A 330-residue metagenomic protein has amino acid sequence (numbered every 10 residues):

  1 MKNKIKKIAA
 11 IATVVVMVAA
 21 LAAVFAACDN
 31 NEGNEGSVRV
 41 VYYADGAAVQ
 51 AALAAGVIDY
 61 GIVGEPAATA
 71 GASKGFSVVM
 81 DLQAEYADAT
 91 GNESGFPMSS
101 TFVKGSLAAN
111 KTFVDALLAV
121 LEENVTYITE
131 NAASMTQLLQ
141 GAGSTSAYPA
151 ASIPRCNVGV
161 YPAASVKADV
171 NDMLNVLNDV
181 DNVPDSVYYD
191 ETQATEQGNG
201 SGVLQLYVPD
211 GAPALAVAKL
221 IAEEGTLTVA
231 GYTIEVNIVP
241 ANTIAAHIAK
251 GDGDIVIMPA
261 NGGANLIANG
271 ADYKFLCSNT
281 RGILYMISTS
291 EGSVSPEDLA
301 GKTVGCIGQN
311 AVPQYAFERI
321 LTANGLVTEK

Functional and structural regions predicted by a protein language model:
K2, K6, A23-N34, A150-E235: N-terminal hydrophobic or amphipathic helices and topogenic motifs
K6-V18, A26: Sec-dependent N-terminal signal peptides
N30-D45, A52-P66, G75-E85, G200-K330: Short, glycine-/small- and polar/acidic-enriched structural segments that line small-molecule recognition paths
Y42, G46, G61, G91-F96 (+10 more regions): Solvent-exposed, acidic/flexible segments
G46-Q137, A260-G262, E291, K330: Pocket-lining segment of extracytoplasmic ligand-binding domains
A72, Q140, N178, I267 (+1 more regions): Short polybasic/polar patches that bind polyanions
A108-D179: Secondary-structure end/capping motifs
S144-Y148, N182-V183, A271, L326: Helix N-cap/coil-helix junction residues
